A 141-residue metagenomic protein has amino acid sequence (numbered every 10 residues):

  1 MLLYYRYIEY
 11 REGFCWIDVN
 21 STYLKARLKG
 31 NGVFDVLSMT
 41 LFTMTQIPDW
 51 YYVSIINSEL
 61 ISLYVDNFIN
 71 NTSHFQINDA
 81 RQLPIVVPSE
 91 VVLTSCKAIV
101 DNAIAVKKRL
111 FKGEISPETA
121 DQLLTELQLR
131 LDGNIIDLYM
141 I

Functional and structural regions predicted by a protein language model:
M1-T94: Polybasic, glycine- and aromatic-enriched phosphate-binding surface used to engage nucleic acids
I85-I141: Non-catalytic DNA-recognition/assembly elements of restriction-modification systems
